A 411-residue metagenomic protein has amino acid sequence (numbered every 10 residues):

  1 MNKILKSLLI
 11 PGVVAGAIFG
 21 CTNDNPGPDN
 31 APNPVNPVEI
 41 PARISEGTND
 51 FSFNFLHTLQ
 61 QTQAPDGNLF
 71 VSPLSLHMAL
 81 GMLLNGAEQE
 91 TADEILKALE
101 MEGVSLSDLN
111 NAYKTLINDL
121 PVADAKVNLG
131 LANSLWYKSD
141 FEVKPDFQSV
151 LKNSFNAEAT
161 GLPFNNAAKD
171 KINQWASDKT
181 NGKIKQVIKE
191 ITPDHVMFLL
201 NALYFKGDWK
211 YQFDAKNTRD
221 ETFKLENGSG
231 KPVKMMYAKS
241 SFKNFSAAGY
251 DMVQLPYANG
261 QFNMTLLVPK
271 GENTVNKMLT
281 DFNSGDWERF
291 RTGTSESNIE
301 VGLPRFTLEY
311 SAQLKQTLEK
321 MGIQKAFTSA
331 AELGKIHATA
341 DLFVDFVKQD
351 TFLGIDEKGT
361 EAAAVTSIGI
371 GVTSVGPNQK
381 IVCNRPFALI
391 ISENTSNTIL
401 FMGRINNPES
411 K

Functional and structural regions predicted by a protein language model:
N2-F164: Detector for small/aliphatic-rich hydrophobic stretches
I4-G12, T91, F327, H337-D341 (+5 more regions): Non-catalytic interaction/Regulatory regions outside core domains
G47-F55, T360-N378: Short, positively charged
D66, L106-L266, K270, T292-V372: Non-catalytic, conformational "gating/processing" segments within enzyme and secreted inhibitor domains
T91-I95, T274-N276, Y310-A312, I399-F401 (+1 more regions): Extracytoplasmic/secreted cell-surface and envelope-processing proteins
I95-L99, F213-D220, K277-S284: Short Gly/aromatic-enriched secondary-structure transition segments
L199, M236, D251-L267, G376-K411: Extended hydrophobic
P269-S295: Internal alpha/beta scaffold segment
